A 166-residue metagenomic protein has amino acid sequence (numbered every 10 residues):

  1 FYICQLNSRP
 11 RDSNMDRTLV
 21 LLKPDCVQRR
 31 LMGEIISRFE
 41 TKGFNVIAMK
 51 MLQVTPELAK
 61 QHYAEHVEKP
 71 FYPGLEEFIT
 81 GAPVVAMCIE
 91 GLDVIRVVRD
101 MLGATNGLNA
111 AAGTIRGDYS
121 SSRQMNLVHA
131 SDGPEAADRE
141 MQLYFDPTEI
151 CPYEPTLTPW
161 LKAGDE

Functional and structural regions predicted by a protein language model:
C4, R9-E166: Non-catalytic terminal and connector segments of soluble metabolic enzymes
